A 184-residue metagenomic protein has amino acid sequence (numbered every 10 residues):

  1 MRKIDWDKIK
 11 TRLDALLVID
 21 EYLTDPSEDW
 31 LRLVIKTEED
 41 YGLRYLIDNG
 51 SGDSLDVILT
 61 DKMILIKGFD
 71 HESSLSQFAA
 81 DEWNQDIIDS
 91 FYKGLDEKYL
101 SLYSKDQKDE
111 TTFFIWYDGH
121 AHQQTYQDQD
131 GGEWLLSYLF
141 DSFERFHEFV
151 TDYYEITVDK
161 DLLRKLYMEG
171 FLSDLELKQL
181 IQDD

Functional and structural regions predicted by a protein language model:
M1-G52, D61, S76-D184: N-terminal domain-onset segments
F69-S76: Short, solvent-exposed aromatic-acidic interface loops
